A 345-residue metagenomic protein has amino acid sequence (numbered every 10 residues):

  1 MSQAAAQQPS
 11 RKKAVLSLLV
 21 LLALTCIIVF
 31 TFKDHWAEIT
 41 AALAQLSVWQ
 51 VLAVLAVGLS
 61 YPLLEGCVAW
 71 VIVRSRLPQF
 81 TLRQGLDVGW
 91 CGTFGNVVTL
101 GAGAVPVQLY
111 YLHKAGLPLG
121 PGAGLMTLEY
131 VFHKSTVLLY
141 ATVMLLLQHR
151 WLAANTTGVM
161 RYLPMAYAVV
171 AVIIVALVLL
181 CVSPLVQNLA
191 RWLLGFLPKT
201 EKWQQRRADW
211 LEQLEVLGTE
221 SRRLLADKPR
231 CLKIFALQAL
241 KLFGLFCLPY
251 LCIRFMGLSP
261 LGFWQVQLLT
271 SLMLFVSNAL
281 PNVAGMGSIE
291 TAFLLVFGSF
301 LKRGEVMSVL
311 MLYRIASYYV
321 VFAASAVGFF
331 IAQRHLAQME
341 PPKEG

Functional and structural regions predicted by a protein language model:
M1-A41, G92-Q204, N282, M286-G345: Transmembrane helix-loop-helix hairpins in multi-pass inner-membrane proteins
S10-R11, S47-W49, P78-D87, L117-L119 (+3 more regions): Membrane-helix interface segments
K12-L16, Q45-A53, R222-A236: Membrane-interface helix starts
V29, T40, A69, V73-L77 (+5 more regions): Membrane-water interface at transmembrane helix exits
A37-Q45, Q213-A226: A short amphipathic helical element positioned immediately N-terminal to and/or at the very start of a transmembrane
V51-L55, L82, L86, A123 (+4 more regions): Hydrophobic alpha-helical transmembrane segments
L64-F94, C252-L269: Membrane-embedded helical hairpins/re-entrant loop segments and their flanking transmembrane helices within multi-pass
S221-L272, L280: Transmembrane helical segments that form the transport core of multi-pass membrane transport proteins
